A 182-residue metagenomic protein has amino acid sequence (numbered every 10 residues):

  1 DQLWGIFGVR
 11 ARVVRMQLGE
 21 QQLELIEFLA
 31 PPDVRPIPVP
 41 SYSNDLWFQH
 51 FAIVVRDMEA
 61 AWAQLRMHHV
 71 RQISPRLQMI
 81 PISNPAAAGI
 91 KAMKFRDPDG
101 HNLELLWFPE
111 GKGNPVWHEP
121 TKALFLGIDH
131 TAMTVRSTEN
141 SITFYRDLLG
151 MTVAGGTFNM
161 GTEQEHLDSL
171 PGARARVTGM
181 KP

Functional and structural regions predicted by a protein language model:
D1-F7: N-terminal juxtadomain amphipathic helix that follows a signal peptide/anchor or precedes a small N-terminal auxiliary
V9-V13, R56, F95, A132 (+2 more regions): Long compositionally biased, domain-poor regions of proteins
M16: Active-site-proximal cofactor/substrate-binding loop regions of enzyme domains
Q22-E27, A52-I53, E59-L126, M133 (+1 more regions): Vicinal oxygen chelate
A30: Conserved donor-binding loop and adjoining core beta-sheet/short helix segment in diverse acyl/aminoacyl transferases
D33-V39, S43-D45: Post-signal peptide N-terminal segment of secreted/secretory-pathway proteins
